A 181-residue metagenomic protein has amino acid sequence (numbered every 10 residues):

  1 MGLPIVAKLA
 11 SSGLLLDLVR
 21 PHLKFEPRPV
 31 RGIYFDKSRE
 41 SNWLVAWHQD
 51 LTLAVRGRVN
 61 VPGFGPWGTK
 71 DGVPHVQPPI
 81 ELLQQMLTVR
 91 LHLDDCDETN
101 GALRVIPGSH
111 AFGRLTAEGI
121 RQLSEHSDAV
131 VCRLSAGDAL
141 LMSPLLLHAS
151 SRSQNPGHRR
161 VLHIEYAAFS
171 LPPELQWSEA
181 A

Functional and structural regions predicted by a protein language model:
M1-A136, A149, S153-G157, I164-P172 (+1 more regions): Non-heme Fe(II) oxygenase catalytic core, chiefly the N-lobe of the double-stranded beta-helix
E179-A181: Glycine- and charge-enriched low-complexity intrinsically disordered segments
